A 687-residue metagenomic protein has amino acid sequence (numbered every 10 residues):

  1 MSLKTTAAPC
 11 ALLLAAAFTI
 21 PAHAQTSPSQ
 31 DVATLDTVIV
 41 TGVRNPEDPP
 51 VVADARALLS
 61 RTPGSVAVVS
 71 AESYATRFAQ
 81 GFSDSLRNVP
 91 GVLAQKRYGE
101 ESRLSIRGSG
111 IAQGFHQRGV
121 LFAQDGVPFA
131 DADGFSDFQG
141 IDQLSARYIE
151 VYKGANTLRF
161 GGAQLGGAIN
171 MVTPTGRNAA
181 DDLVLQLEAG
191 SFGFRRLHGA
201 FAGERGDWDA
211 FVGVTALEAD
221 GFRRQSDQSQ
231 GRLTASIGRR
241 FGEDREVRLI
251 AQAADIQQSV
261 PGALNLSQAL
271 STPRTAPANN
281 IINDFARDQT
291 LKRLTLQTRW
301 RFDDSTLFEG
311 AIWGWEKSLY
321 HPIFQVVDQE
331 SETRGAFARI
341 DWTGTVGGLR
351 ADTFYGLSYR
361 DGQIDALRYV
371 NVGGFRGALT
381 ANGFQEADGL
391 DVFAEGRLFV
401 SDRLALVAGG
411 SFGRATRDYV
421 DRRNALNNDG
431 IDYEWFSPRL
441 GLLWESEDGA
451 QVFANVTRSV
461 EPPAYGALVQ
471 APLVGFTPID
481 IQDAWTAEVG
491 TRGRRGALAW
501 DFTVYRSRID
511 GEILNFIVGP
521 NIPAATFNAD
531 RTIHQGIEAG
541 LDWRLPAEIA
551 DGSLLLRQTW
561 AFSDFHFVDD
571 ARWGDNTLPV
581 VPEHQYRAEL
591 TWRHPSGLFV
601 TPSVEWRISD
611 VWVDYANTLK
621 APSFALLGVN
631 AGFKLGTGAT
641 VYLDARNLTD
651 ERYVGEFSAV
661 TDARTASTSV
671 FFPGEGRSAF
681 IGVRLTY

Functional and structural regions predicted by a protein language model:
A55-L58, P63-V66, S83-V127: Extracytoplasmic beta-strand/coil segments of soluble accessory domains associated with Gram-negative outer-membrane
L59, F82-S85, L104-S105, V120-D125 (+4 more regions): N-terminal periplasmic accessory domains that precede and gate Gram-negative outer-membrane beta-barrel machines
V127-K153, P478: Short acidic/polar hinge/loop motifs at secondary-structure boundaries that mediate gating or recognition
A189-E218, R223-P261, A286-D303, R334 (+6 more regions): Transmembrane beta-barrel wall of Gram-negative outer-membrane proteins
A251-Q252, V346-D361, G383-R508, T591 (+1 more regions): Structural signature of Gram-negative outer-membrane beta-barrels, strongest in the C-terminal barrel of TonB-dependent
R301, L307-Y320, E445, Q451-T457 (+5 more regions): Membrane-embedded beta-barrel scaffold of Gram-negative outer-membrane proteins
D402-L406, R414-A415, A499, V504-R508 (+3 more regions): Gram-negative outer-membrane beta-barrel transporters
W606-V611, F633-Y687: C-terminal beta-signal and adjacent terminal beta-strands/loops of Gram-negative outer-membrane beta-barrel proteins
